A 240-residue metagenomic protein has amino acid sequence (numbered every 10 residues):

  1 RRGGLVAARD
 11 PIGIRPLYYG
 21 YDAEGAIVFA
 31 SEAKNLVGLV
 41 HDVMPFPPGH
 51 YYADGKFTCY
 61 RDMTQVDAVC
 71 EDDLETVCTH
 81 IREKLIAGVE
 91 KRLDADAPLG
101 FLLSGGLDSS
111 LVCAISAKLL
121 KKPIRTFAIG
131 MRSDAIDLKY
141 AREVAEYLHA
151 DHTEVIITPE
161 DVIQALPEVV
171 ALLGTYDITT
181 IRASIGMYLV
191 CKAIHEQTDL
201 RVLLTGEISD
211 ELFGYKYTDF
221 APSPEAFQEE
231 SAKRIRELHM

Functional and structural regions predicted by a protein language model:
R2-V6, P11-L17, Y21-A23, V66-M240: ATP-dependent adenylate-handling active sites, centered on carboxylate activation for C-N bond formation
G3-L5, A26-I27, F57-T58: Hydrophobic residues embedded in beta-strands of well-ordered beta-sheets
V28-A30, P45, A135: Short aromatic/basic micro-patch
F29, Y60, V155: Hydrophobic residues at beta-strand termini and immediately following loops that shape nucleotide-binding pockets
S31-V37, V169-G174: Active-site loops of AMP-binding adenylate-forming
E32-T64: Non-catalytic substrate-recognition/targeting regions of SAM-dependent transferases
